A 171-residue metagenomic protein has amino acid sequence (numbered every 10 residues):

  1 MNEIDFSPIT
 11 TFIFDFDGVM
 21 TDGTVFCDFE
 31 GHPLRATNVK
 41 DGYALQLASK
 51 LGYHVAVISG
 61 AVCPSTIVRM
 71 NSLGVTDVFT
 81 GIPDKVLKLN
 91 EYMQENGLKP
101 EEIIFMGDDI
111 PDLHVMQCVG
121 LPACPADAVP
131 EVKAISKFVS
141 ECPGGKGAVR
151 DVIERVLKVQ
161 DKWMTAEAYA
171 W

Functional and structural regions predicted by a protein language model:
M1-N2, K162: N-terminal charge/polar-biased segments
N2-D84: Alpha-helical substrate-recognition element adjacent to the catalytic core
L34, N71-S72, D77-V78, V86-W171: Mg2+-dependent phosphoryl-transfer enzymes with acidic/Ser/Thr/Gly-rich catalytic loops
